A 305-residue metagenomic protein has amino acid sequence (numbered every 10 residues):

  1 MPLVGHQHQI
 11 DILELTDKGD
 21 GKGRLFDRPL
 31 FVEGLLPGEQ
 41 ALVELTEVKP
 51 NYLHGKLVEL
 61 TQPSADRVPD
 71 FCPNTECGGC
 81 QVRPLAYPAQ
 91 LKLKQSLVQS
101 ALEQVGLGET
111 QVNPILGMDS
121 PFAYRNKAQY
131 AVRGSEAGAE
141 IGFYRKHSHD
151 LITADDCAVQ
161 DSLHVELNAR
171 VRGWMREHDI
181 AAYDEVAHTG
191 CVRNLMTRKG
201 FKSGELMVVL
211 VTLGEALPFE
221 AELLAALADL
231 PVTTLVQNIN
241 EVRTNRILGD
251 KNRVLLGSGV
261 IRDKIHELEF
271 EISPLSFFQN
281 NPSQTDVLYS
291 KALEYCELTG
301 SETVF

Functional and structural regions predicted by a protein language model:
M1-F305: Accessory RNA-recognition modules of RNA-modification enzymes
